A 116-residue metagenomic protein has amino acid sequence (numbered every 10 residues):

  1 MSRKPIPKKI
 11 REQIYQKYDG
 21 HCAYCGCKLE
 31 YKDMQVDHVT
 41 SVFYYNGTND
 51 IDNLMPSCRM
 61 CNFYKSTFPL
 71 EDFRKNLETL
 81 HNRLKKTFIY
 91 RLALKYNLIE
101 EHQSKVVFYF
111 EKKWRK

Functional and structural regions predicted by a protein language model:
M1-K9, C27-L29, D52-M55, F63-K116: Extended charged
I6-M34, C58: Short cysteine-rich loop/turn motifs with clustered Cys
E12-Q16, Y45-N53: Immediate flanking context of iron-sulfur cluster ligation sites
Q35-S41: Histidine-centered catalytic micro-motifs used for acid/base chemistry in nuclease and nucleotide-processing active
Y44, N62-F63: Alpha-solenoid HEAT/Armadillo repeat architecture
